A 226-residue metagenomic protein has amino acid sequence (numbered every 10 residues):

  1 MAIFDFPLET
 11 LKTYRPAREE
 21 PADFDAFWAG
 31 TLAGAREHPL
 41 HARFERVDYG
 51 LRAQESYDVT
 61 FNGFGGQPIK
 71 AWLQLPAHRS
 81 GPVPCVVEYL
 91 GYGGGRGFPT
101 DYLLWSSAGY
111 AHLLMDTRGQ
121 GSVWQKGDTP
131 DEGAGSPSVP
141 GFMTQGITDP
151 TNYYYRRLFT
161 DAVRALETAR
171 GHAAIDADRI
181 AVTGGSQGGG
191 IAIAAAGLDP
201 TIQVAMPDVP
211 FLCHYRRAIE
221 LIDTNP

Functional and structural regions predicted by a protein language model:
M1-E55: N-terminal targeting or regulatory segments adjacent to alpha/beta-hydrolase or S9 domains
E55-A77, C85: A short loop-to-beta-strand scaffold at the N-terminal edge of the catalytic core in hydrolase folds
A71-L75, G81-G93, H112: Short beta-strand element of the alpha/beta-hydrolase
G97, Y102-T160, R217-I219: Cap/lid segment of the alpha/beta-hydrolase catalytic domain
Y154, S186-G190: Active-site loop->helix "elbow" adjoining a glycine-rich segment at hydrolase catalytic centers
A165, R179-A181, V204: Residue in the alpha/beta-hydrolase core beta-strand immediately N-terminal to the catalytic nucleophile
A173-S186: Alpha/beta-hydrolase fold nucleophile elbow
G189-P226: Hydrolase active-site cap/lid region
